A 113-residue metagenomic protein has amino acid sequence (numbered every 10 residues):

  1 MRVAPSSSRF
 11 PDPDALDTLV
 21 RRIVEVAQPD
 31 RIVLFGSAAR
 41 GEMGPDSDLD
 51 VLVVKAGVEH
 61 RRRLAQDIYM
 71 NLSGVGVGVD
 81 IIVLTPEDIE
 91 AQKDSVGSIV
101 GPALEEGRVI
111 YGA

Functional and structural regions predicted by a protein language model:
M1-R31, R40-P45, K55-A113: Catalytic core of pol beta-like nucleotidyltransferases
S37: P-loop (Walker A) phosphate-binding loop of NTP-binding proteins
D50-V53: Short beta-strand->loop micro-motif that forms the acidic, two-metal-ion catalytic signature in nucleotide-processing
